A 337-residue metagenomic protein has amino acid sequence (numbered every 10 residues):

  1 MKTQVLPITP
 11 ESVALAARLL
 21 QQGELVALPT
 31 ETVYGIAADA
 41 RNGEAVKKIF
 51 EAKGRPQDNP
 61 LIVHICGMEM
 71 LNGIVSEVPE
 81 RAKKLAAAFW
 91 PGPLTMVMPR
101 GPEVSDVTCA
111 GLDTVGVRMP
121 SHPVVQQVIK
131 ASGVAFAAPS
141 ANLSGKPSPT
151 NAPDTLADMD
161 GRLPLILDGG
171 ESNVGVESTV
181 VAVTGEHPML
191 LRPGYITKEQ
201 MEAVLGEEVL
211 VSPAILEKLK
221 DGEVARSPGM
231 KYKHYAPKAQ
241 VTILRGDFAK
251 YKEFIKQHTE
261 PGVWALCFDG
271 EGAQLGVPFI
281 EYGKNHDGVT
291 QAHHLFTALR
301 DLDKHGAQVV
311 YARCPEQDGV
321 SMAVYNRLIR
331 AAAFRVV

Functional and structural regions predicted by a protein language model:
M1-V337: Active-site-adjacent structural elements in enzyme catalytic cores
